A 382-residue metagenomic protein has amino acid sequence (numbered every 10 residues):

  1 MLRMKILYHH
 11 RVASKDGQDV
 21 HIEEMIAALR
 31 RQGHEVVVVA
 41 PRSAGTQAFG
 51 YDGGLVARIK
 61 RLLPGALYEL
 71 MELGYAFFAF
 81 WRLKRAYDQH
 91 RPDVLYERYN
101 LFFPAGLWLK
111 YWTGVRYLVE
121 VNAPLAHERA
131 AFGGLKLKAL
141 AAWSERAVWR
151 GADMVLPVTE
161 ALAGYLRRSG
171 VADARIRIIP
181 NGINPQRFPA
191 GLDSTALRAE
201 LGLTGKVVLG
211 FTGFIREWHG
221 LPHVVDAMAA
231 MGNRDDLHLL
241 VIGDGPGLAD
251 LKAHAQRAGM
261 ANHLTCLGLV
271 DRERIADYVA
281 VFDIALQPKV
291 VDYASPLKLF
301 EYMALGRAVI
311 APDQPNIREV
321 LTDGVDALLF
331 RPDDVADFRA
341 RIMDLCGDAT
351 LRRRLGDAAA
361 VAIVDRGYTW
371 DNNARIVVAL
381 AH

Functional and structural regions predicted by a protein language model:
M1-G45, Q314: N-terminal subdomain of nucleotide-sugar transferases
L7, L203-M228, L240: Conserved donor-binding/catalytic core segment of Leloir-type glycosyltransferases
W81-D88, P104, W108-W112, K136-V158: Membrane-proximal helix-turn-helix segments that form the acceptor-binding/catalytic region of lipid-linked
A161, G182: Carbohydrate-associated surface elements
A249-E273: Nucleotide-activated donor-binding/catalytic signature segment of Leloir-type glycosyltransferases, i.e., the conserved
I284, E301, A308-A311: Short hydrophobic beta-strand element within catalytic cores of glycosyltransferases and related nucleotide-activated
D323-G324, L328-V335, D344-T350: Conserved acidic donor-binding segment of nucleotide-sugar-dependent glycosyltransferases
T350-A379: A charged, aromatic-enriched C-terminal amphipathic alpha-helix characteristic of glycosyltransferases across folds
